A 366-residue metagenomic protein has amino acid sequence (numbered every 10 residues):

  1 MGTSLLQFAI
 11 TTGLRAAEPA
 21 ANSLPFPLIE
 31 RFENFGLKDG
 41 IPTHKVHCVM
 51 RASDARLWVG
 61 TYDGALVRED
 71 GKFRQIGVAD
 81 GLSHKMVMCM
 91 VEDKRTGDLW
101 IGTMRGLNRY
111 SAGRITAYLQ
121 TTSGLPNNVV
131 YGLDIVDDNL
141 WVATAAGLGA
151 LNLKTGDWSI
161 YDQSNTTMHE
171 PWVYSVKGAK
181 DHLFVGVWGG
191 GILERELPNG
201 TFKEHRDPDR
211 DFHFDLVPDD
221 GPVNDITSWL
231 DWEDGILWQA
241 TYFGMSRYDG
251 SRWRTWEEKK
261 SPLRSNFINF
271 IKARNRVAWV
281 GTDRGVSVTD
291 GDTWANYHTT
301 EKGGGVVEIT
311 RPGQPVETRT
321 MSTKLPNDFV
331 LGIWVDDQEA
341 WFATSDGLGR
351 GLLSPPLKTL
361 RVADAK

Functional and structural regions predicted by a protein language model:
M1-Q7: Bacterial N-terminal signal peptides
F8-K366: Carboxylate-rich, polar loop motifs that coordinate divalent cations or form catalytic acidic clusters
